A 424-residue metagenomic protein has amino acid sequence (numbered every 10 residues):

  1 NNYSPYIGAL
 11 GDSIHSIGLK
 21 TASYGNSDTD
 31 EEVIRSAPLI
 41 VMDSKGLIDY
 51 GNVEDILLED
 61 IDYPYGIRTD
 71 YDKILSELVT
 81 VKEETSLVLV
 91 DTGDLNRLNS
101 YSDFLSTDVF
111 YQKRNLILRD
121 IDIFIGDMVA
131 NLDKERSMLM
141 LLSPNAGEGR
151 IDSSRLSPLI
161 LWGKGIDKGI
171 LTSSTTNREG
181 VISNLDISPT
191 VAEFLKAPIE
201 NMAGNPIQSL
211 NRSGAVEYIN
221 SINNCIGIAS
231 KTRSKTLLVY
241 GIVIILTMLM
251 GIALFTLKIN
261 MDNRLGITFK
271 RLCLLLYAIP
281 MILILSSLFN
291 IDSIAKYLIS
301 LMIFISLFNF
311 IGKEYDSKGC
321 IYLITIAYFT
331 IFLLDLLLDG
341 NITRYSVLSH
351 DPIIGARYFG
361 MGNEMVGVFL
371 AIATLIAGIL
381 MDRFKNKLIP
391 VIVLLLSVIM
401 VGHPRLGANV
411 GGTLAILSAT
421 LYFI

Functional and structural regions predicted by a protein language model:
N1-T232: Soluble extramembrane regions of membrane proteins in the secretory/endomembrane system
N52, H350-Y358: Amphipathic, glycine/alanine/valine-rich membrane-attaching segments
Y111, N115-L118, S174-V181, R271 (+5 more regions): Hydrophobic alpha-helical scaffolding
L139, V393-S397, T413-I424: Hydrophobic alpha-helical segments of polytopic membrane proteins
N220-I353, N363-R383: Core alpha-helical transmembrane segments of integral membrane proteins
I284, V398-H403, L421: Alpha-helical transmembrane segments of multipass membrane proteins
S287-S293, V401-G411: Membrane-interface helix caps and helix-loop-helix hairpins in membrane proteins
G319-Y322, F384-I399: Short hydrophobic alpha-helices at membrane interfaces in multi-pass membrane enzymes
